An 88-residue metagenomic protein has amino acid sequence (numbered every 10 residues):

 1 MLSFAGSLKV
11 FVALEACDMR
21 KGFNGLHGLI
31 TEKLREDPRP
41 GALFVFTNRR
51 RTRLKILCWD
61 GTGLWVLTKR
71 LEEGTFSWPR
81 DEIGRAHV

Functional and structural regions predicted by a protein language model:
M1-R85: Polybasic/polar functional segments that serve as interface/processing modules
